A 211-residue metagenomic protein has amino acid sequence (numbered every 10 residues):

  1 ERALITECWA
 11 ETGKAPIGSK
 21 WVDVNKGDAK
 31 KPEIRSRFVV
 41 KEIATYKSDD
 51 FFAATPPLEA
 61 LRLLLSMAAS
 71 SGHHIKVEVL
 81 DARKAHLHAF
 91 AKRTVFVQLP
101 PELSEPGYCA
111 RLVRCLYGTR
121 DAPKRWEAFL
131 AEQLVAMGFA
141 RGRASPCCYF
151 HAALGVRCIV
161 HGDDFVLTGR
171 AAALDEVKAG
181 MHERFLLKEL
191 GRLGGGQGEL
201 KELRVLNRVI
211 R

Functional and structural regions predicted by a protein language model:
E1-R211: Long, low-complexity, charge-biased intrinsically disordered regions
